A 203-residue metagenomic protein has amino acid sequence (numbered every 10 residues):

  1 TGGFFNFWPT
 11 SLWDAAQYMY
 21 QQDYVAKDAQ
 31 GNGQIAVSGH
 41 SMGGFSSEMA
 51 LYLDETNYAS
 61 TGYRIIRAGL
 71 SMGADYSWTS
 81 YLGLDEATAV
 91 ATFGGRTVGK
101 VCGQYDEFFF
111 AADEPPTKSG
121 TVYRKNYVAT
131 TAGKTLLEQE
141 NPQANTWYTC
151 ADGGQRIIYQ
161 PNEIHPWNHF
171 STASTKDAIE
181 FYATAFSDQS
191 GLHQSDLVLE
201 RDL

Functional and structural regions predicted by a protein language model:
T1-L199: Soluble extramembrane regions of membrane proteins in the secretory/endomembrane system
